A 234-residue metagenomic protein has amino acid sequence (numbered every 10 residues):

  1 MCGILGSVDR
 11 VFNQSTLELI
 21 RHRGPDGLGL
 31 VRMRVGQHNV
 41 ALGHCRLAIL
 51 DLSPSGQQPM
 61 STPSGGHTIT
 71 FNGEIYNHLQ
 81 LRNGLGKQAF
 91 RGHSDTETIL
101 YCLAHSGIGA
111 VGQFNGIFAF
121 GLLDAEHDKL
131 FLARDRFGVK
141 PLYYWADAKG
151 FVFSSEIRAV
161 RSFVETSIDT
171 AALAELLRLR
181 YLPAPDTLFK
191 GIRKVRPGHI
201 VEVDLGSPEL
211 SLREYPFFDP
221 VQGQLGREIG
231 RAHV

Functional and structural regions predicted by a protein language model:
M1-R231: Cysteine-centered catalytic environments shared across enzyme families
